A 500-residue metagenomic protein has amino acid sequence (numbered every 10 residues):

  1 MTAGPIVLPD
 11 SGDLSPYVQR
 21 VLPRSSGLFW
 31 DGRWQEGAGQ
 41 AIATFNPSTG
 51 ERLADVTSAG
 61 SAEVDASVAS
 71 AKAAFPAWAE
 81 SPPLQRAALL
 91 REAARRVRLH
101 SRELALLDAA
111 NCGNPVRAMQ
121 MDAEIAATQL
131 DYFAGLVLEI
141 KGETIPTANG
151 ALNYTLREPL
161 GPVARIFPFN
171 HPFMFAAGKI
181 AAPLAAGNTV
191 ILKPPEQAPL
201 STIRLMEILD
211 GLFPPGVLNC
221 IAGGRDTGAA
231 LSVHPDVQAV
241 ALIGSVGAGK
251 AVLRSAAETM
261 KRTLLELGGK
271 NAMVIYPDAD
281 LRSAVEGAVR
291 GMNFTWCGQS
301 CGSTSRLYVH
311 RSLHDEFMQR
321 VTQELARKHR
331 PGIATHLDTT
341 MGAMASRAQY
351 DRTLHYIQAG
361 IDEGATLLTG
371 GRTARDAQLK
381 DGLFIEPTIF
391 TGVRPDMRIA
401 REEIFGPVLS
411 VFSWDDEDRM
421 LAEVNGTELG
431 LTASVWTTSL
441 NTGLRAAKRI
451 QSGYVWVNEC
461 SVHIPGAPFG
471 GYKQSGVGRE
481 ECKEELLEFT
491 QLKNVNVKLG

Functional and structural regions predicted by a protein language model:
M1-P47, R372: Hydrophobic face of amphipathic alpha-helices that form TPR/SEL1-like repeat modules and related alpha-solenoid
M1-T2, T49-A54, V237, D362 (+1 more regions): Conserved C-terminal structural/oligomerization subdomain of aldehyde/semialdehyde dehydrogenase
G50, R86, D108, L130 (+10 more regions): Residue-level signal for inorganic ion chemistry
E51-I140, G150: Glycine-rich loop-to-alpha-helix module at the N-terminal edge of alpha/beta enzyme cores
R52-A59, A74-E80, R165, M273-Y276 (+5 more regions): Short, well-ordered beta-strand elements within core beta-sheets of diverse protein domains
F75, A79, A94-S101, A105-D108 (+17 more regions): Structural signal for hydrophobic packing residues in well-ordered secondary-structure cores of soluble enzyme domains
G142-S283, W414: Rossmann-like NAD(P) dinucleotide-binding subdomain of oxidoreductase/dehydrogenase enzymes
G247-R394, V457: ALDH superfamily catalytic-core signature
